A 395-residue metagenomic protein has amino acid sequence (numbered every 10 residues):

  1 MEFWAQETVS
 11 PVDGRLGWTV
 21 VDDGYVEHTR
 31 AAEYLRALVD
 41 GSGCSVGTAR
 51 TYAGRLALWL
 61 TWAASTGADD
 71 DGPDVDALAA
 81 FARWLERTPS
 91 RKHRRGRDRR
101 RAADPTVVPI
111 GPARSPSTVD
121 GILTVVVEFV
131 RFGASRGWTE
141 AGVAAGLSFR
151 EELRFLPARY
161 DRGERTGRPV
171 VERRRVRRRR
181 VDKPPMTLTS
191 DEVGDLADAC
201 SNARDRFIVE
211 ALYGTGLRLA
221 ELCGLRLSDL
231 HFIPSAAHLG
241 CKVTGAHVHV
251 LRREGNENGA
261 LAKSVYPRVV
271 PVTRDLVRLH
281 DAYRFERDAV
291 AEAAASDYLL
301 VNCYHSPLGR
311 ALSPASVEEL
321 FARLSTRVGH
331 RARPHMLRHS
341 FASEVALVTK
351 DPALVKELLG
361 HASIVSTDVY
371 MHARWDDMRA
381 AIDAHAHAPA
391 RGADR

Functional and structural regions predicted by a protein language model:
F3-W4, H385-R395: C-terminal secondary-structure termini that scaffold catalytic or DNA-interacting sites
A32-G47, L56-Y160, D195, D288: N-terminal core-binding DNA-recognition domain of tyrosine recombinases/integrases
A141-G194, C303-L308: Flexible interdomain linker/hinge and immediately adjacent N-terminus of the catalytic tyrosine-recombinase domain
M186-L219, C223, A294: Basic, Lys/Arg- and aromatic-enriched nucleic-acid-binding interface segment
V193, T273-G329: Active-site/catalytic core of tyrosine-dependent DNA strand-transfer enzymes
G224-R278: Conserved tyrosine-mediated DNA breakage-rejoining catalytic core shared by Y-recombinases
R338-A362, V369: C-terminal catalytic core of tyrosine-transesterase DNA break-rejoin enzymes
L359-A384: Catalytic-site neighborhood detector that most strongly recognizes the C-terminal catalytic loop/helix of tyrosine
